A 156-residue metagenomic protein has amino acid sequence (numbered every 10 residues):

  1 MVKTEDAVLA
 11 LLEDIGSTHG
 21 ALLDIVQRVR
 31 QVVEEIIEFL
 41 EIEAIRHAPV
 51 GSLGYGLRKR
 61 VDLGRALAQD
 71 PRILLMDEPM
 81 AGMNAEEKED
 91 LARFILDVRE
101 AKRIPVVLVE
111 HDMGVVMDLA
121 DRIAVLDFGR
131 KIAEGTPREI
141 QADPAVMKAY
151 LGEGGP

Functional and structural regions predicted by a protein language model:
M1-P156: Glycine-rich phosphate-binding loops of nucleotide-dependent enzymes
